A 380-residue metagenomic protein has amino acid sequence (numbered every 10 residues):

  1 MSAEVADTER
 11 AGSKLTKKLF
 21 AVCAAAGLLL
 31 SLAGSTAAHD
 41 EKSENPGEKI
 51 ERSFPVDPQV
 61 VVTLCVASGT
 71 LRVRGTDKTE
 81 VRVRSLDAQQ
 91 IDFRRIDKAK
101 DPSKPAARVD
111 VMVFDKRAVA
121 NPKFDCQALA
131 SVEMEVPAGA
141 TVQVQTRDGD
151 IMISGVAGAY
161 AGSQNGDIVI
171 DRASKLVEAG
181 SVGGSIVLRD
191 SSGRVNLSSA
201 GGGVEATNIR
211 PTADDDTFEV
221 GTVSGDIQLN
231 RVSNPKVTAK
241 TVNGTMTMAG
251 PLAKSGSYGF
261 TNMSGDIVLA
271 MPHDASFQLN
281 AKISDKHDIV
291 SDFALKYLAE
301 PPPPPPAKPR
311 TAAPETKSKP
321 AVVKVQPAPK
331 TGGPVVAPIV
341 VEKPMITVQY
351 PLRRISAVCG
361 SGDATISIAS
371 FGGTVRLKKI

Functional and structural regions predicted by a protein language model:
M1-I380: Intrinsically disordered, low-complexity terminal regions
